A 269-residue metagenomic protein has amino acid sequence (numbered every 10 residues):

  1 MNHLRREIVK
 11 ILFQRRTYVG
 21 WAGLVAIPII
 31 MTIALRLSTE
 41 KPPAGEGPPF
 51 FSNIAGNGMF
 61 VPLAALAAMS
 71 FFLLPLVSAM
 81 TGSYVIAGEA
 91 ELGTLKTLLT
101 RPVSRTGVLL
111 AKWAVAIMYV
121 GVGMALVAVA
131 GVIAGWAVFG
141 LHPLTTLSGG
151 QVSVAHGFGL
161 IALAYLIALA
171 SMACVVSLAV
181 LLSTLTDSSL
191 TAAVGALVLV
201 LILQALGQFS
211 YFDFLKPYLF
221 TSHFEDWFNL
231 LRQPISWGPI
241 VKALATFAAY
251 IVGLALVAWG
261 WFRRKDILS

Functional and structural regions predicted by a protein language model:
M1-V25: Aromatic- and glycine-rich beta-strand/loop motifs that create alpha-glucan
N2, F212-R232: Short hydrophobic, aromatic-rich alpha-helical segments embedded in or entering the lipid bilayer of multi-pass
N2, R6, L231-S269: Alpha-helical transmembrane segments of multi-pass membrane transporters/translocases
V25-S83, L110-V176, V180, W227-A249: Secretory targeting signals
I30-K41, T186-T221: Transmembrane helix segments
S78-G82, L95, A130, L178 (+5 more regions): Hydrophobic/aromatic residues in alpha-helical transmembrane segments
A79-T97, W113, I267-S269: Transmembrane helix boundary and interhelical loop/hinge segments in multi-pass membrane proteins
